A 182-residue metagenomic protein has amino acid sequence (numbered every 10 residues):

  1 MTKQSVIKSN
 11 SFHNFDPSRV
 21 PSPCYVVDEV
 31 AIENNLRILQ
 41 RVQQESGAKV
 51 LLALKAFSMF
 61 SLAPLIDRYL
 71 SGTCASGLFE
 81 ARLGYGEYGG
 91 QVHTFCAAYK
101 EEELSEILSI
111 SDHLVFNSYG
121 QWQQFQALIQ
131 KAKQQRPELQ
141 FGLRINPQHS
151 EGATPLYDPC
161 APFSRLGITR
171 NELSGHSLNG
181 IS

Functional and structural regions predicted by a protein language model:
M1-S9, L173: N-terminal basic/disordered segments at the start of proteins
V6-K8, E33-N34, F95-A97: Short, motif-level signal for alpha-helix interfacial/capping segments enriched in acidic residues and aromatics/proline
I7-Y25: Generic N-terminal amphipathic, Lys/Arg-enriched alpha-helix
S9-F12, L36-I38, Q44-F57: N-terminal glycine-rich anion-binding loops that anchor highly charged ligand groups
R19-R41, E45: An N-cap/entry alpha-helix motif that binds or orients negatively charged groups
A48-S182: Active-site-proximal beta-alpha core segment in soluble small-molecule metabolic enzymes
